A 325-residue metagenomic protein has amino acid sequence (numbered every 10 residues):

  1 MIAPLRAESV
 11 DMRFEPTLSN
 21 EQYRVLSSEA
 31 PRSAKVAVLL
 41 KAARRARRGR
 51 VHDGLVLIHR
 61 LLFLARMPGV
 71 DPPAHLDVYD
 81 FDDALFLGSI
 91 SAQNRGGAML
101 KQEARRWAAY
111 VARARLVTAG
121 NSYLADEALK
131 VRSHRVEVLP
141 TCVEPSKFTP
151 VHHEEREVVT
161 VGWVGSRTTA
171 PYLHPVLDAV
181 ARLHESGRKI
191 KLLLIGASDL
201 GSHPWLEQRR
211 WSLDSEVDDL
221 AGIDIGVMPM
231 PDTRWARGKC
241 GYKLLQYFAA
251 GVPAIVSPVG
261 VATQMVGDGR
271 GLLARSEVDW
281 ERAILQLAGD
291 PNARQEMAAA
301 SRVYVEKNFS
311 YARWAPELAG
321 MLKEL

Functional and structural regions predicted by a protein language model:
M1-E8, R13-F14, E144-K147, E154-G222: Conserved catalytic-core segment of nucleotide-activated headgroup transferases in glycan assembly
M1-L55: N-terminal pre-catalytic "stem/leader" segment of glycosyltransferase-like enzymes
L40-D53, L64-P73, D83-S89, G97-V117: Membrane-proximal helix-turn-helix segments that form the acceptor-binding/catalytic region of lipid-linked
I58-F63: Short His-centered aromatic/hydrophobic patch
Y123, C142: Carbohydrate-associated surface elements
P171, E216-A249, V256-Q264: Nucleotide-sugar-dependent
D268-V278, Q286-N292: Conserved acidic donor-binding segment of nucleotide-sugar-dependent glycosyltransferases
Q286, A293-N308, W314-E317: A short, well-ordered alpha-helix in the C-terminal region of glycosyltransferases
